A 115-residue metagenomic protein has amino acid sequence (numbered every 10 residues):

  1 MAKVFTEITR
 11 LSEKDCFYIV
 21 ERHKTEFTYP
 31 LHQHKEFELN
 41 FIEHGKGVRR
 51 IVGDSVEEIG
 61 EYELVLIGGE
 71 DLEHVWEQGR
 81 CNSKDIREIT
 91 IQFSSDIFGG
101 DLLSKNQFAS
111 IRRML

Functional and structural regions predicted by a protein language model:
M1-L64, D71: Generic protein-terminus/edge-of-domain signal
K3-L11, G68-L115: A hydrophobic/aromatic-rich effector-binding and dimerization subdomain of bacterial HTH-type transcriptional regulators
